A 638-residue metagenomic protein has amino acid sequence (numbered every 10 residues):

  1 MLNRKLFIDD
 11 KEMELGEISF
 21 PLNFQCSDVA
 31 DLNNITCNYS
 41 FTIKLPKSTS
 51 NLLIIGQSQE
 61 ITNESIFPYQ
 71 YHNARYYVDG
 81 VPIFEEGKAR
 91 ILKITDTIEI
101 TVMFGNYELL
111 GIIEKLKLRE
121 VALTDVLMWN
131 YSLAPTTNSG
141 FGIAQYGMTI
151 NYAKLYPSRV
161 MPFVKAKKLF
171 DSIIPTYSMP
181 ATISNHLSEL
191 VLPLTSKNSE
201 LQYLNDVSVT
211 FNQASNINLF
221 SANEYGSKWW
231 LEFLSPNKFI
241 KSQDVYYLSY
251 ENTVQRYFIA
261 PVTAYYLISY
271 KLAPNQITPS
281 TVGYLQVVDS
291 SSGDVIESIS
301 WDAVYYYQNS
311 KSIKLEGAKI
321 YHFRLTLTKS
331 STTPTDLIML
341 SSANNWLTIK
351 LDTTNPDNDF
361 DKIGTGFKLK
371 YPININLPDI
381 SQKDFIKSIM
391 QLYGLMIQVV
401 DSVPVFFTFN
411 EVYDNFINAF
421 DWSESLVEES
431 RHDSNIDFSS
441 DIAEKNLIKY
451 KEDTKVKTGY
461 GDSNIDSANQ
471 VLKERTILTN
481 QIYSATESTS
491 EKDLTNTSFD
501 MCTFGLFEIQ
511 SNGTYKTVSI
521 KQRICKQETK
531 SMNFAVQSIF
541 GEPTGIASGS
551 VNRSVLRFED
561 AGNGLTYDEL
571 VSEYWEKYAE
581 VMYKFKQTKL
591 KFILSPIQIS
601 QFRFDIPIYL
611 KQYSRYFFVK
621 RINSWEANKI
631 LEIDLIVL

Functional and structural regions predicted by a protein language model:
M1-K241, I338-K368, I375-L392, V400 (+9 more regions): Polar, S/T/G-rich
H72-A74, Y321-L327, I606-I608: Short, aromatic- and glycine-rich surface loops/edge beta-strands on solvent-exposed regions
R75, V81, E86, P175 (+10 more regions): Secondary-structure-rich domain cores
D96-I100, Y246, V254, S402-V405 (+2 more regions): Hydrophobic residues embedded in beta-strands of well-ordered beta-sheets
N205-T365: Extracellular jelly-roll beta-sandwich "head" domains, especially the C-terminal globular C1q domain
F416-S430: Acidic, Ser/Thr-rich peripheral helices and adjacent loops at domain boundaries
V427-K451: A recognition module on extended beta-rich or small alphabeta surfaces enriched in W/G with H and D/E
D466-L638: Extended, charge-rich low-complexity regions and/or helical-solenoid scaffolds
